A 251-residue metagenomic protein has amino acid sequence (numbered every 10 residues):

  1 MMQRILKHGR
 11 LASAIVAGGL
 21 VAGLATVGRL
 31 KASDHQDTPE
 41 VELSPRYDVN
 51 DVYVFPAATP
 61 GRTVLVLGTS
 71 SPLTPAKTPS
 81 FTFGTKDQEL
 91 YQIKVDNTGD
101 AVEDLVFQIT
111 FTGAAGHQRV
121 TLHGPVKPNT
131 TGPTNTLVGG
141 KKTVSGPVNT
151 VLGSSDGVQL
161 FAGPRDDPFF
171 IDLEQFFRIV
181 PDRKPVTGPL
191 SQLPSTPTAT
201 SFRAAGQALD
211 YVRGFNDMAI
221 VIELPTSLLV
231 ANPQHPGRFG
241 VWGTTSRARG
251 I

Functional and structural regions predicted by a protein language model:
M1-M2, M218: Detector for methionine-enriched segments
M2-I15: Bacterial N-terminal signal peptides that target proteins for export
Q3-I5, G23-S33: Generic start-of-chain signal for non-secretory N-termini
S13-G23: Bacterial N-terminal signal peptides
G28-I251: Surface-exposed extracytoplasmic segments
